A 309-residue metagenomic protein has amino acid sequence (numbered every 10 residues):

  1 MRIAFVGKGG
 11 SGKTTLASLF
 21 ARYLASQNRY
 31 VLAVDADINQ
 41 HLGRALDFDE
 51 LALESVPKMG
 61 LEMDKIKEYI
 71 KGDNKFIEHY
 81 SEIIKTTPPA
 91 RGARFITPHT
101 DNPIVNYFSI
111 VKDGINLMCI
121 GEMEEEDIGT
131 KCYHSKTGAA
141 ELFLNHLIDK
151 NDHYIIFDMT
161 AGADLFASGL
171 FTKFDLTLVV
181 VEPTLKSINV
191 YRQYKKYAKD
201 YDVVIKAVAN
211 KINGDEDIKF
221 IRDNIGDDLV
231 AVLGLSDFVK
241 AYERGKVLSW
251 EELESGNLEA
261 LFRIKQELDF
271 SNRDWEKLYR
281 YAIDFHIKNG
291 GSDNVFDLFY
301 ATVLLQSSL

Functional and structural regions predicted by a protein language model:
F5: Hydrophobic anchor at the beta1->P-loop junction of P-loop NTPases
G9-G10: Walker A (P-loop) phosphate-binding loop of P-loop NTPases
K13: Conserved lysine of the Walker
L19, T130-R244, S249-E251: Conserved catalytic-core segment of NTP-binding enzymes
A25-D113: N-terminal phosphate/diphosphate-binding loop that engages ATP/GTP or pyrophosphate donors across diverse enzyme folds
A33, I115-L117, L229-V232: Conserved beta-strand scaffold positions in the cores of enzyme catalytic domains, especially in NTP/NDP-utilizing
R91-I110, L117-I155: Cytosolic-facing regulatory segments adjacent to core modules
D200-L309: C-terminal lobe/tail of nucleotide-utilizing enzymes
